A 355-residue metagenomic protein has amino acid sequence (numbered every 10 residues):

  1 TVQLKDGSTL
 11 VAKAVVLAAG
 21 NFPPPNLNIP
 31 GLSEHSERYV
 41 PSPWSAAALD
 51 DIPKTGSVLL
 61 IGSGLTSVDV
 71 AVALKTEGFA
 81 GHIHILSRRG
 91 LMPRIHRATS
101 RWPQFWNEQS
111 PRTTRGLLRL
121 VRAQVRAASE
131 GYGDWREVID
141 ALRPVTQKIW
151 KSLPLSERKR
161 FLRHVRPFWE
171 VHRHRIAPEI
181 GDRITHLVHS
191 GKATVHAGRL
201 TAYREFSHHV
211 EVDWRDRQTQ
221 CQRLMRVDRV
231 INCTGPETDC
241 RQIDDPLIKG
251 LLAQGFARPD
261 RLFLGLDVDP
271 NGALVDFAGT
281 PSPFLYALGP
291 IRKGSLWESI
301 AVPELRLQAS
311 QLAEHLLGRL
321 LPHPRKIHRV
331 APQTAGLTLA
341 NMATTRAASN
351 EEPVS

Functional and structural regions predicted by a protein language model:
T1-R115, R119-P322, P332-A347, E351-S355: Flavin (primarily FAD) cofactor-binding/catalytic cores of flavoenzymes
